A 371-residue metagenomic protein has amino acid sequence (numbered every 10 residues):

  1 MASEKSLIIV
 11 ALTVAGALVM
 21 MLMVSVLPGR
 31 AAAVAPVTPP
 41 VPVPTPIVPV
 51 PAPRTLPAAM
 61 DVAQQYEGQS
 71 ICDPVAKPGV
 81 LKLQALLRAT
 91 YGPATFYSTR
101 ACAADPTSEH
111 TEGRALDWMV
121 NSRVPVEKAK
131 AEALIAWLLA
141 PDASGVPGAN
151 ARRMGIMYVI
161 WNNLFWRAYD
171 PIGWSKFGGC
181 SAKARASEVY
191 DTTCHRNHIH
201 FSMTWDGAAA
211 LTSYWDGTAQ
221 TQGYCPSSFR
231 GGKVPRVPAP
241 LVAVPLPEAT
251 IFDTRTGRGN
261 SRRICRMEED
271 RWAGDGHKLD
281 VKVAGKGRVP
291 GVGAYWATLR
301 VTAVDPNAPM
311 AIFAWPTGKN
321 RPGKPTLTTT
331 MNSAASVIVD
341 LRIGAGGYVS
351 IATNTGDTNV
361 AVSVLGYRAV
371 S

Functional and structural regions predicted by a protein language model:
M1-A33: Secretory targeting and sorting signals
I9-V10, P39-L56: General N-terminal leader/first-domain-start detector
M20-T45, I251, V370-S371: C-terminal region of N-terminal signal peptides and the immediate post-cleavage residues of exported proteins
V50-P171, S202-T204, C265-E269, G274 (+1 more regions): Secreted/periplasmic proteins that engage bacterial cell-wall peptidoglycan
A76-K82, S187-V189, G231-V237, A273-G274: Extracellular/mature segments of secreted proteins
E112-R114, G155, H195-I199, P247 (+3 more regions): Residues that flank catalytic or metal-binding motifs in active/ligand-binding sites
A133-R236: Catalytic cores and adjacent binding grooves of peptidoglycan-active enzymes
R236-S371: Short edge beta-strands and adjacent beta->alpha junctions
